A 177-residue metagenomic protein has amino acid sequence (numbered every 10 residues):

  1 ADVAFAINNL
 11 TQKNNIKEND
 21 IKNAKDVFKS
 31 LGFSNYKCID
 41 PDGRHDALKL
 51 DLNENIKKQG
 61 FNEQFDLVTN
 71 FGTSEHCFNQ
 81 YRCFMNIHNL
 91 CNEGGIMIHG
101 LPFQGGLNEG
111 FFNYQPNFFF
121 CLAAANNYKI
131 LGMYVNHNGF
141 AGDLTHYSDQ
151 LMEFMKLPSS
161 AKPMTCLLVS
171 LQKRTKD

Functional and structural regions predicted by a protein language model:
A1-N8: Conserved class I S-adenosyl-L-methionine
Q12-N108, N117, L171-K173: Conserved SAM-binding loop
R44-D46, N138-G142: A short acidic, often aromatic-flanked loop/helix-cap motif at beta-alpha or helix-coil junctions that lines enzyme
E54, M85, L122-A125, L144-L151: Alpha-helical subdomain
G95, N126-I130, T175: A generic secondary-structure signal for well-formed alpha-helical elements
Q104, N108-N136, H146: Conserved Class I S-adenosyl-L-methionine
L144-D177: Core SAM-dependent methyltransferase catalytic element
